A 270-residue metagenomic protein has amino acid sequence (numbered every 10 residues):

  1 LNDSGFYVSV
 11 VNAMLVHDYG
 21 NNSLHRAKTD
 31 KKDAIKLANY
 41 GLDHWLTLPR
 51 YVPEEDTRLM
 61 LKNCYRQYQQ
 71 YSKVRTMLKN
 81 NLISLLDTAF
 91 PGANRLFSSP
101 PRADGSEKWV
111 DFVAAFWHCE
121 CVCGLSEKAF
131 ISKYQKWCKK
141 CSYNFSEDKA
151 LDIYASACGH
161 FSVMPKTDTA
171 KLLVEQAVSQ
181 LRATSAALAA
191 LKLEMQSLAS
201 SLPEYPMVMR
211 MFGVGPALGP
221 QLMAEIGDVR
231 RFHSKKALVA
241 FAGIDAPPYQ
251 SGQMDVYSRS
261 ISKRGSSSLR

Functional and structural regions predicted by a protein language model:
L1-R270: A detector of single, family-specific signature residues that are central to catalytic or substrate-handling motifs
